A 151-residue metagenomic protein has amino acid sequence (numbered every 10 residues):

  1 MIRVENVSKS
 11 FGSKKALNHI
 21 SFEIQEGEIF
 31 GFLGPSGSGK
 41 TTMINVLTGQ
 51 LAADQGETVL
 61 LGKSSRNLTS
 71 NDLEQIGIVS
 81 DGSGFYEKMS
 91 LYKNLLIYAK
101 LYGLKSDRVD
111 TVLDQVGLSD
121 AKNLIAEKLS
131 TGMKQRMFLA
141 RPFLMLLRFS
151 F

Functional and structural regions predicted by a protein language model:
P35-G39: Walker A (P-loop) phosphate-binding loop of ABC-type ATPase nucleotide-binding domains
T48: Helix-to-loop junction immediately C-terminal to a conserved catalytic motif
G56-D72: Conserved ABC transporter NBD signature motif
L96, K100, S106-K122: Conserved ABC ATPase "signature" region
L139: Hydrophobic anchor residue at the start of the ABC signature
